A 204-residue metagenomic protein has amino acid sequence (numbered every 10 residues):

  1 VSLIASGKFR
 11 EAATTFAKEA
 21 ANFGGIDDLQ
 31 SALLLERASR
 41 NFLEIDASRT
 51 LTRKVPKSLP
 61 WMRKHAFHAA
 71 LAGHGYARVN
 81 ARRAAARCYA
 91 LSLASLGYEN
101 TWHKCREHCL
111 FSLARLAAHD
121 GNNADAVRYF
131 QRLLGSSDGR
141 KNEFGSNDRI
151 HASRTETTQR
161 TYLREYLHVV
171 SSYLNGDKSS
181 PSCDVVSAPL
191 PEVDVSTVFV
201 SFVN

Functional and structural regions predicted by a protein language model:
V1-N204: Extended alpha-helical scaffold regions
